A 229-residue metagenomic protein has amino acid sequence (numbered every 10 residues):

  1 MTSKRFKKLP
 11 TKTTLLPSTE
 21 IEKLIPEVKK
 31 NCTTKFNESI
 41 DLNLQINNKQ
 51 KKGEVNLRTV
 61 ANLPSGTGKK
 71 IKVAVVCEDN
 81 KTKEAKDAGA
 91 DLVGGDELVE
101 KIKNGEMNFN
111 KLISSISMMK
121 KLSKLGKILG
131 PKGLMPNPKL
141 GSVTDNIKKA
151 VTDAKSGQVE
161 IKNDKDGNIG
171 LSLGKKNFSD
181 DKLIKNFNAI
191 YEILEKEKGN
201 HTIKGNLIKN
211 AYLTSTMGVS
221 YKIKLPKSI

Functional and structural regions predicted by a protein language model:
M1-T14: Generic N-terminal amphipathic, Lys/Arg-enriched alpha-helix
E22-K83: Translation machinery proteins
L24, A85, G130, L213: Residue-level signature of catalytic and energy-coupling elements of molecular machines, predominantly ATP/GTP-dependent
F36-I40, E197-N210: Flexible, glycine/charged-enriched surface loops at secondary-structure junctions
L44-I46, C77, I116, L173-K175 (+2 more regions): Flexible glycine-/small-residue-rich
P64-T67, N104, E160-N163, T202-G205: Replace "in large, NTP-powered and nucleic-acid-processing enzymes" with "in large, NTP-powered factors and other
I71-A90, D96-L98, K121: Ordered, amphipathic secondary-structure segments that act as subunit-interaction surfaces in large macromolecular
D91-E197: Long, charge-patterned amphipathic alpha-helical coiled-coil/hairpin "stalk" segments used as oligomerization
